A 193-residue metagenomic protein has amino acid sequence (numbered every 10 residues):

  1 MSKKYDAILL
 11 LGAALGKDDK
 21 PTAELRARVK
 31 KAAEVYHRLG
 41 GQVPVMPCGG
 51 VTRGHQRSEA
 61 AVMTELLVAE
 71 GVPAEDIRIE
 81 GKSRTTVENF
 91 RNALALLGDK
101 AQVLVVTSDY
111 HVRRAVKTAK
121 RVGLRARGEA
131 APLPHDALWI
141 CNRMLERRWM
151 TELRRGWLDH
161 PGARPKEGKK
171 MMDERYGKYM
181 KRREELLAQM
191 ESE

Functional and structural regions predicted by a protein language model:
M1-L145, W149: A structural signal for short, hydrophobic/glycine-enriched beta-strand patches
I140-E193: A structured, mid-to-C-terminal "fold-capping" secondary-structure block
